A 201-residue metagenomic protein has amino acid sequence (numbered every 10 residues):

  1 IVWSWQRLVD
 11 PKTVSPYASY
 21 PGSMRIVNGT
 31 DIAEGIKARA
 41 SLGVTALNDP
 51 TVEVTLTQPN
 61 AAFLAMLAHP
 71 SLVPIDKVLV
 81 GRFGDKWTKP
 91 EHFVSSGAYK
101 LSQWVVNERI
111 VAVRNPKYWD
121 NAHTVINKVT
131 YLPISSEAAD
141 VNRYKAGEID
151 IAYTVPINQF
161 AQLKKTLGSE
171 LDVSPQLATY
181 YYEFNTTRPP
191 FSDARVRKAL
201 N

Functional and structural regions predicted by a protein language model:
I1-S4, D49-T55, P59, G97-A98 (+3 more regions): Alpha-helical secondary-structure segments
L8, P59-A62, V106, Y118-W119 (+4 more regions): Solvent-exposed loop/turn segments at secondary-structure junctions within structured extracellular/periplasmic domains
V14, A18, H123, A152-N201: Local pocket/hinge segments that shape ligand/substrate recognition
I26-S41, T45, D49-T51, L56-K128 (+1 more regions): Gly/Pro-rich hinge or "lid" segments in bacterial periplasmic/extracellular proteins
L42-V44, S135-A138, A146, Y153: Conserved N-terminal structural module of periplasmic/extracytoplasmic solute-binding proteins
V52, I110-V113, T130-P133, D150-T154 (+2 more regions): Structural recognition of the beta-strand scaffold that forms the well-ordered cores of secreted hydrolase catalytic
V94, T130-N142, V155-N158: Short helix-initiation/N-cap motifs at beta->coil->alpha
A138-E148, K165-T166, A194-R195: Short helices/loops that flank or line small-molecule/ion binding pockets
